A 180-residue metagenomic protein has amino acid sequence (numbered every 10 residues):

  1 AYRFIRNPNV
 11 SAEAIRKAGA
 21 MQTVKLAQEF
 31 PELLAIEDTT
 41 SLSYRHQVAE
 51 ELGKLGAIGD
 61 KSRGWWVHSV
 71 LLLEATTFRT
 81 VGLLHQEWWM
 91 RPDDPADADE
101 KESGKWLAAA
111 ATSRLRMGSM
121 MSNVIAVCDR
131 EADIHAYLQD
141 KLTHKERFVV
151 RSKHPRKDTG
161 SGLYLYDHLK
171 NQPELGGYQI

Functional and structural regions predicted by a protein language model:
A1-I180: Conserved, well-structured functional cores that handle cations and Mg-NTP chemistry
